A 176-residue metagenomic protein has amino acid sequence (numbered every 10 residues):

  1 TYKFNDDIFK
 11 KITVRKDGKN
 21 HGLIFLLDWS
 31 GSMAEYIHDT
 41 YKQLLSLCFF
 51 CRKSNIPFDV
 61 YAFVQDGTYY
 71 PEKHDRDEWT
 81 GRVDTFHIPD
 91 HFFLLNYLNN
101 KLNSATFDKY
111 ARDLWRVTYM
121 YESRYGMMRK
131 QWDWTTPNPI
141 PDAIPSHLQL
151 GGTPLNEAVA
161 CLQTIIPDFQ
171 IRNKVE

Functional and structural regions predicted by a protein language model:
T1-E176: Acidic, glycine-rich A-domain
